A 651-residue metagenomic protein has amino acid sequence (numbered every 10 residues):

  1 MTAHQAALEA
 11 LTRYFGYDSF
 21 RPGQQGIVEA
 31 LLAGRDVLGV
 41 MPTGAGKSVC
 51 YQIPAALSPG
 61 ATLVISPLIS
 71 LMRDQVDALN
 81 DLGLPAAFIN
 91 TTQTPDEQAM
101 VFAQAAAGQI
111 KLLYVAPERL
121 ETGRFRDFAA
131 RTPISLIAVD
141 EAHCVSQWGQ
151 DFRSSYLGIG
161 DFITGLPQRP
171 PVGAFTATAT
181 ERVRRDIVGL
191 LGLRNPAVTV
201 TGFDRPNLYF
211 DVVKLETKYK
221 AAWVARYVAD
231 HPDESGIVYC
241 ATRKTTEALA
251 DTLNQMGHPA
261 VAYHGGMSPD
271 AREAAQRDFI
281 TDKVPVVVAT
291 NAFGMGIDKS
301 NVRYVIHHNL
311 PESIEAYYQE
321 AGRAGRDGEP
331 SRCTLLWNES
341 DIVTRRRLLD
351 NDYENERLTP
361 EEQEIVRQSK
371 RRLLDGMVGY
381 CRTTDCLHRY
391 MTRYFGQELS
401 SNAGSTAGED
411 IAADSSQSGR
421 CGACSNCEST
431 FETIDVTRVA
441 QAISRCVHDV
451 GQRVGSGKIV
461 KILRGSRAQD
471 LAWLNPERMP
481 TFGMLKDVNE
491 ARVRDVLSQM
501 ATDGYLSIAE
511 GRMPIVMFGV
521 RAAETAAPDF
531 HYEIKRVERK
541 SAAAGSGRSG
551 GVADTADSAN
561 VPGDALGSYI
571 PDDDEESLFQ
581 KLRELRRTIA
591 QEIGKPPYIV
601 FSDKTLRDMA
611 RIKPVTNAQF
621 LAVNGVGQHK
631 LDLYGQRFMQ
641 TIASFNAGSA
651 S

Functional and structural regions predicted by a protein language model:
M1-A7, N90, V343-T344, L349 (+3 more regions): Accessory DNA-binding and partner-docking regions appended to nucleic-acid-acting proteins, especially the terminal
A3-Y14, D18-P22, G26-S48, A56-S58 (+4 more regions): Helicase motor core with emphasis on the C-terminal RecA-like subdomain
T12, L32, N254, T392-G396 (+5 more regions): Amphipathic, well-packed alpha-helical segments that form the structural scaffold of globular domains
A30, H307, Y380, D608-M609: Short alpha-helical segment immediately N-terminal to, or the first helix within, an HTH/HTH-like DNA-binding domain
Q168, P232, T384, Q452 (+1 more regions): Flexible coil/turn residues that form the inter-helical turn or adjacent wing/linker of helix-turn-helix
R243, L348-D350, R357-G404, G408-E409 (+1 more regions): Cys/His-rich Zn2+-binding cysteine-cluster or related metal-binding knuckle/ribbon modules and their
